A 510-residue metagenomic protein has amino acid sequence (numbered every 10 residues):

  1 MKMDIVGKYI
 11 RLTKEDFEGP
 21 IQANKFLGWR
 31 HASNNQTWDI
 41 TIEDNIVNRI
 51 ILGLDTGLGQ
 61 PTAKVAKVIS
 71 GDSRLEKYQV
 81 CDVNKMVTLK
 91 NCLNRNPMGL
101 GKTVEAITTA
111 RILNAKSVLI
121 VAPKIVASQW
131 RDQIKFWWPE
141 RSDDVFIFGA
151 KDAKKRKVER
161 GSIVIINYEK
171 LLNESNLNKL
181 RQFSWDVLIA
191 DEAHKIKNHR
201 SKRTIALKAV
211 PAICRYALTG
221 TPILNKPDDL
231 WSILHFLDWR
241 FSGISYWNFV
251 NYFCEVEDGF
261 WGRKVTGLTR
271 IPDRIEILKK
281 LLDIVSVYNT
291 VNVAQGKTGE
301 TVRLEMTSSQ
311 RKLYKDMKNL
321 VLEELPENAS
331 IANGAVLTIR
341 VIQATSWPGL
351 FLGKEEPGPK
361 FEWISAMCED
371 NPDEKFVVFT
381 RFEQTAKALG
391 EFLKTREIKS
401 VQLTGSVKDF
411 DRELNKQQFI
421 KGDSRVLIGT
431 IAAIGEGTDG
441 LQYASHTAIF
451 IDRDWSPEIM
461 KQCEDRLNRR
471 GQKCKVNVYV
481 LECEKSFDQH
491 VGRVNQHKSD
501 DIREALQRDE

Functional and structural regions predicted by a protein language model:
M1-D72: Accessory DNA-engaging acidic/polar modules
P61-R95: Conserved pre-motif I regulatory segment
L89-T109: Walker A/P-loop
T103, N173-E174, N225-P227, A386-G390 (+3 more regions): SF2 helicase motor core recognition
E105, A110-N114, A294-V321, P326-G440 (+1 more regions): Conserved Helicase C-terminal RecA-like lobe
E105, A115-F136, K226, F382-E383: Conserved Walker A/P-loop ATP-binding site and its immediately adjacent core in helicase/helicase-like ATPase domains
I165-L171, L177-S184, E192, K197 (+7 more regions): Inter-lobe coupling linker of SF2 helicases/translocases
W455-E510: A conserved SF2-helicase RecA2
